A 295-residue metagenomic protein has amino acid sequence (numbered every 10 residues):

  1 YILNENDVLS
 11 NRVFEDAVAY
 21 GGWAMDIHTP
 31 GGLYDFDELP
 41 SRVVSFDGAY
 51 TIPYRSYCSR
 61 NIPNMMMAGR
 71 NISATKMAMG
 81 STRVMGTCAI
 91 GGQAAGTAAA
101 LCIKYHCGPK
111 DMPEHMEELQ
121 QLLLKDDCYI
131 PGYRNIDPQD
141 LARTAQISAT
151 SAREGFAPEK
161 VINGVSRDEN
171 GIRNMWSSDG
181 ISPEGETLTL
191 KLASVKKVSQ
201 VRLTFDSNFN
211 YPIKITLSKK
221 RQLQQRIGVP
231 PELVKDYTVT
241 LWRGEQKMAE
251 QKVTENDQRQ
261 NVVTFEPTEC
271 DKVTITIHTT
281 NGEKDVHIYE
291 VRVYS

Functional and structural regions predicted by a protein language model:
Y1-T144, A149: Flavin (FAD/FMN)-binding glycine-rich loop and adjacent Rossmann-like elements that form
V43-V44, I52-P53, S73-A74, W176-S177 (+2 more regions): Intrinsically disordered, low-complexity segments enriched in polar/charged residues with Gly/Pro, especially when
G69, A149-S151, I277, S295: Pocket-edge structural micro-motifs
M77-M79, E159-K160, V286-H287: Short conserved micro-motifs at the rims of enzyme active sites and ligand-binding pockets
P138-R167: Predominantly extracellular/luminal regions of secreted and cell-surface proteins, especially disulfide-bonded
D168-A249, E255-S295: Aromatic, loop-rich ligand-recognition surfaces of beta-strand-rich domains
